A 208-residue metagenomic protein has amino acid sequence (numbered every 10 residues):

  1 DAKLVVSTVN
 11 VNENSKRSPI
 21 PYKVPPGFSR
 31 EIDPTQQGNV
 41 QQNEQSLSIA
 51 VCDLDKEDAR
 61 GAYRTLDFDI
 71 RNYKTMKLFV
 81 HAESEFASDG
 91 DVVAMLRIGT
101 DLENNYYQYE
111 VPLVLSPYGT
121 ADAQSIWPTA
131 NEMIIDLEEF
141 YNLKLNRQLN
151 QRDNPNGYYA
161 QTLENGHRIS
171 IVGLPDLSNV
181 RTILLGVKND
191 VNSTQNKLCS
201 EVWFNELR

Functional and structural regions predicted by a protein language model:
D1-R208: Extracellular/surface-associated beta-sandwich interaction domains
